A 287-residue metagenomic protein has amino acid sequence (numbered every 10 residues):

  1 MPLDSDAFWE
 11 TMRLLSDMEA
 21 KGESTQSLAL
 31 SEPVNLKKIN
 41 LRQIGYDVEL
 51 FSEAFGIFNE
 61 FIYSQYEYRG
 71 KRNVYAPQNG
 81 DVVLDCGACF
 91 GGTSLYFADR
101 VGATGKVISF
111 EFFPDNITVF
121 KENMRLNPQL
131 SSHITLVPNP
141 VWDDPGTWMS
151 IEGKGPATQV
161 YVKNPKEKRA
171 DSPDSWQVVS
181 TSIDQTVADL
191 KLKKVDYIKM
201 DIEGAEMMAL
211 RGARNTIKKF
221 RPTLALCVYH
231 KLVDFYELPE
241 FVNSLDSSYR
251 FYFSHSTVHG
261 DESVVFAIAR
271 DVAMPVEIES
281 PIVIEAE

Functional and structural regions predicted by a protein language model:
M1-E287: Phosphate/nucleotide-binding beta-alpha loop and adjacent structural elements of enzyme active sites
